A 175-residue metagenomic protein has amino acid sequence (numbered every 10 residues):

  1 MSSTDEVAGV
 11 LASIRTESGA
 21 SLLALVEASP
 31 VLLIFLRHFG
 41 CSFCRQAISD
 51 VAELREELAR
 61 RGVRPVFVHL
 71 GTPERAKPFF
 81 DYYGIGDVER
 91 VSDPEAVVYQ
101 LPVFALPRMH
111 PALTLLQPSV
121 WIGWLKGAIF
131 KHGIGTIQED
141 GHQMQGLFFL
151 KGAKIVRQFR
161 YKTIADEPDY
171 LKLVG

Functional and structural regions predicted by a protein language model:
E6, V10-V31: A short beta-strand-turn-helix
E17-S21, V51-L54, P78, I134-G135: A generic local structural motif
L22-V51, R64: Short active-site neighborhood of thiol/selenol oxidoreductases, capturing the structured segment around
L36, H69, K151: Short beta-strand/turn micro-motifs composed of small residues that flank or help shape donor/cofactor-binding pockets
H38-F39, G71, Y161: Residue-level signal for short, function-critical loop segments
A47-Q100: Structural microenvironment flanking redox-active thiols in thiol-disulfide oxidoreductases
G86-V88, S92-A165: Thiol/selenol-based redox catalytic cores and closely related redox-interacting motifs
I164-G175: A short, polar/charged loop-to-alpha-helix boundary motif
